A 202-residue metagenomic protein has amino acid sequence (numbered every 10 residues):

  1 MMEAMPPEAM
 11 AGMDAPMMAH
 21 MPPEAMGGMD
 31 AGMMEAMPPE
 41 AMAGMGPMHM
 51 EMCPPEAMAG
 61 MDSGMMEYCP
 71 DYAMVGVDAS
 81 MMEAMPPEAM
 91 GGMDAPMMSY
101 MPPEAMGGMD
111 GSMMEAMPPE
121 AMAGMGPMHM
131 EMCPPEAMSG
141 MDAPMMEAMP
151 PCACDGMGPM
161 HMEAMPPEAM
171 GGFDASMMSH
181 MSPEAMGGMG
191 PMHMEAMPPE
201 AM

Functional and structural regions predicted by a protein language model:
M1-M202: General marker for long, soluble alpha-helical cores
